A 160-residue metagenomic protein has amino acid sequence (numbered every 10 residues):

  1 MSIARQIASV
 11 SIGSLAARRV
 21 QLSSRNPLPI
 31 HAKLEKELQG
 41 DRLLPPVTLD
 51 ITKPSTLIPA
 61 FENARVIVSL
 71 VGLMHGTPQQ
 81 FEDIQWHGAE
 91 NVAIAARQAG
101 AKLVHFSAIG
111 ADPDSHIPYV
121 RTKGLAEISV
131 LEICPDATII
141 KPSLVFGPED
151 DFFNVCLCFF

Functional and structural regions predicted by a protein language model:
M1-R18, S24: N-terminal Rossmann NAD(P)H-binding glycine-rich loop of SDR-like oxidoreductase domains
A17-R18, Q98-K102, C134-P135: A short helix->loop->beta-strand "cap" motif at the edges of active sites that frequently abuts
S23, L70-V71, L103-A108, I140-P142: SDR active-site strand-loop-helix element
S23-H31, D50-I51: N-terminal Rossmann-fold cofactor-binding loop
I30, L34, D114-F160: Oxidoreductase cofactor-interface core, primarily capturing Rossmann-like NAD(P)-dependent enzymes
E37-A99, I109-P113: NAD(P)H-binding glycine-rich loop region in Rossmannoid oxidoreductase-like domains and their noncatalytic homologs
T77, V92-A93, V104, A126 (+2 more regions): Active-site-proximal cofactor/substrate-binding loop regions of enzyme domains
